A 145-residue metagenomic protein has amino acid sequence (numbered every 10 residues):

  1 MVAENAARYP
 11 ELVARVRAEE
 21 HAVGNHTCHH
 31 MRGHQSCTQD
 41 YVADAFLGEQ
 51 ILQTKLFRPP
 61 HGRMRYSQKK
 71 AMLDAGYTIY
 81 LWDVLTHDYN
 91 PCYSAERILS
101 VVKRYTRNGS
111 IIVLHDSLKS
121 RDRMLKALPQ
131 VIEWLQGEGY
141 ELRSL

Functional and structural regions predicted by a protein language model:
M1-E4, N25-T27, P59-H61, D83 (+2 more regions): A cross-domain feature marking catalytic cores of carbohydrate-active enzymes and several ubiquitous metabolic/repair
M1-L47, Q53-T54, E141: Active-site beta->alpha N-cap acidic-glycine motif
M1-P10, M31-Q39, R58-R65, H87-Y93 (+1 more regions): Acidic-and-aromatic substrate-binding clefts and catalytic sites of carbohydrate-active enzymes
A6-R8, S120-L145: C-terminal domain-boundary segment and adjacent tail
E11-A18, A43, L47-Q50, S67-D74 (+2 more regions): Alpha-helical scaffolding segments of alpha/beta enzyme cores, especially the outer helices of TIM-barrel or partial
V23-H26, F57, I79, I112 (+1 more regions): Conserved, mostly hydrophobic/aromatic
K55, R63, Q68-Y105, G139-L145: His/Asp/Glu-enriched short active-site or ligand-binding loop at hydrolase and phosphoryl-transfer sites
